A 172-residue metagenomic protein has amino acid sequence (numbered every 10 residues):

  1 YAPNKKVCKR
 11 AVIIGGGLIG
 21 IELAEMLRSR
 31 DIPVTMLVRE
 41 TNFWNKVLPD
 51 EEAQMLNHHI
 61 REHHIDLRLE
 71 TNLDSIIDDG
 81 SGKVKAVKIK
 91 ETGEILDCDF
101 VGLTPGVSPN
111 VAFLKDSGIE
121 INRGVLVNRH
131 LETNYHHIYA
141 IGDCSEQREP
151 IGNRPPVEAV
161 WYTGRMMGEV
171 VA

Functional and structural regions predicted by a protein language model:
Y1-R30, D66, V127: Glycine-rich dinucleotide-binding loop and its adjacent helix/turn
Y1-V7, K83, K88, E94-V170: FAD-site-proximal beta/loop scaffold in flavoenzymes
G16, R39, D143: Cofactor-binding loop segments of dinucleotide-utilizing enzymes, especially the Rossmann-like FAD- and NAD(P)+-binding
G20, L37, I141: Generic enzyme active-site microenvironment
G20, P49, V160-G164: Short, conserved glycine- and acidic-residue-centered signature motifs in active-site or ligand-binding loops
S29-V127: A Rossmann-like FAD-binding core segment of flavoenzymes
